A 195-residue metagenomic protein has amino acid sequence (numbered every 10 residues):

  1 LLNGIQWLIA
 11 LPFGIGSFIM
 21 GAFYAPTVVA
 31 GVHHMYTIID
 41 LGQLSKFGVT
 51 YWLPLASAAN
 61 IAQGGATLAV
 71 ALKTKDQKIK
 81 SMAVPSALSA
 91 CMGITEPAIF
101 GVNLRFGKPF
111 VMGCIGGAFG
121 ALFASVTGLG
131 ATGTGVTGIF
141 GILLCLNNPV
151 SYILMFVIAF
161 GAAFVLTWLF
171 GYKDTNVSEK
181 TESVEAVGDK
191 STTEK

Functional and structural regions predicted by a protein language model:
L1, M35-T37, L166: Juxtamembrane interface elements at the cytosolic ends of transmembrane helices in multi-pass membrane proteins
L1-P12, A22-P26, D40-L44: Hydrophobic alpha-helical segments of integral membrane proteins, encompassing both true transmembrane helices
N3, T67, F164-W168: Alpha-helical scaffold segments in soluble metabolic enzymes
G4-L8, P12, A30-H34, F47 (+5 more regions): Membrane-interface elements of multi-pass transporters and channels
I5-I19, A30, V49-L55, K75 (+2 more regions): Membrane-interfacial loop-to-helix junctions in multi-pass transporters
L11, I39, P85, P97-K195: Transmembrane alpha-helical segments and their short flanking loops that form helix-hairpins/helix-helix interfaces
F18, A22, P26, S57 (+3 more regions): Residue-level signature of the transmembrane alpha-helical core of multi-pass small-molecule transporters
T37-G116: Helix-loop-helix junctions within the multi-pass membrane cores of secondary transporters/permeases
